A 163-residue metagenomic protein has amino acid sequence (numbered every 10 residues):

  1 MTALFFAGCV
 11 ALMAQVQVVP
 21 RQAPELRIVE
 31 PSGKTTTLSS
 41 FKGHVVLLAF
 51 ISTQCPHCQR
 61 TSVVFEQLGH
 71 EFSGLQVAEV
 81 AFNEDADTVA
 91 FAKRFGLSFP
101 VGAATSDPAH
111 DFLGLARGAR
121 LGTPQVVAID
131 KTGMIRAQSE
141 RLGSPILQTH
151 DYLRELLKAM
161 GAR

Functional and structural regions predicted by a protein language model:
M1-A11: Bacterial N-terminal signal peptides
C9-L38: N-terminal "domain-start" segment that seeds a small globular fold
A23-P24, V46, T123-Q125: Short loop/turn microsegments at loop-to-beta-strand junctions
T36-P56, F65: Short active-site neighborhood of thiol/selenol oxidoreductases, capturing the structured segment around
G43-V46, S73-A78, L97-F99, K131: Loop/turn elements at helix/coil->beta-strand transitions in domains of secreted/extracellular proteins
Q59-G96, S106-D111: Structural microenvironment flanking redox-active thiols in thiol-disulfide oxidoreductases
R94-L97, S106-L156: Thiol/disulfide oxidoreductase modules built on the thioredoxin-like
